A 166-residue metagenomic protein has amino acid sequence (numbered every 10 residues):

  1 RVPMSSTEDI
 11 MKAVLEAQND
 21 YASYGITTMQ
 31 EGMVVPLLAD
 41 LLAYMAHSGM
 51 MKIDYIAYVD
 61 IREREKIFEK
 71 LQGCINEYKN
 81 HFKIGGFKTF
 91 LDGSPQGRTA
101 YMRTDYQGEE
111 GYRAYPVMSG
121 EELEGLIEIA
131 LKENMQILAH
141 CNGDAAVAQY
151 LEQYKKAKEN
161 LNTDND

Functional and structural regions predicted by a protein language model:
R1-K70, T89-A146, E159, T163-N165: Divalent metal-binding segments
E65-K70, C74-K79, K83: Carboxylate/His-rich catalytic cores and anion/metal-binding grooves
A148-K155: Functional transmembrane alpha-helices
